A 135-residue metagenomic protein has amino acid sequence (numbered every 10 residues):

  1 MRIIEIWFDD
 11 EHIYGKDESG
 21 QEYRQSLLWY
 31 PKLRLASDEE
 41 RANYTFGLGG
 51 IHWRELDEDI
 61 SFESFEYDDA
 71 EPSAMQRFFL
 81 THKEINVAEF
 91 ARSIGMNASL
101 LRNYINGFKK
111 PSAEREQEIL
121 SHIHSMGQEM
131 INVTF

Functional and structural regions predicted by a protein language model:
M1-F135: Motif-centric detector for short Cys/His coordination patterns
